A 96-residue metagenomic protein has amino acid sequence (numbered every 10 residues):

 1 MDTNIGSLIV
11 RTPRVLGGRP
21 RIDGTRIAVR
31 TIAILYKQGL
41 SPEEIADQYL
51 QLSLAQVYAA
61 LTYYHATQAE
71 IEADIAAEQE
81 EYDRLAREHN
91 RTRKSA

Functional and structural regions predicted by a protein language model:
M1-I27: N-terminal first-folded block
A28-A96: Long, charge-rich, low-complexity alpha-helical segments
